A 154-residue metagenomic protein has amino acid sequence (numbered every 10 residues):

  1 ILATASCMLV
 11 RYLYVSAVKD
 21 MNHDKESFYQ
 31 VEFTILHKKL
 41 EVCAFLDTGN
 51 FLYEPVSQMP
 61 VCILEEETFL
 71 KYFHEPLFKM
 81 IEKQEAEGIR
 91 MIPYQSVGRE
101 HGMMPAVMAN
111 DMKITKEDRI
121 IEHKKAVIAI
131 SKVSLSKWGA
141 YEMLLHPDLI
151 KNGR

Functional and structural regions predicted by a protein language model:
I1-I63: Canonical alpha-helical transmembrane segment with a positive-inside/aromatic-interface signature
V31-T34, K38-T48, I81-L149: Aspartyl protease catalytic core from the pepsin/retropepsin fold
C43, N50-Q95: Cytosolic, membrane-proximal regulatory domains of ion/volume homeostasis and mechanosensation machinery
G153-R154: A juxtamembrane structural motif centered on a specific transmembrane helix
